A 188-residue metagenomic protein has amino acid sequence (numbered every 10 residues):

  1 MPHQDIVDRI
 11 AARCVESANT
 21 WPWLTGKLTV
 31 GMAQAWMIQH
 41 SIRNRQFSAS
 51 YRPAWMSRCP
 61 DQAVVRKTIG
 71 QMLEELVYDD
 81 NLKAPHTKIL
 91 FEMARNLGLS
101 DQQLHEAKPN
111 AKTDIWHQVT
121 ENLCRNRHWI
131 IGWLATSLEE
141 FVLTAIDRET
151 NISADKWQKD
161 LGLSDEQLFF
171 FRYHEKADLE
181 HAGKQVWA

Functional and structural regions predicted by a protein language model:
M1-A188: Non-heme di-metal
